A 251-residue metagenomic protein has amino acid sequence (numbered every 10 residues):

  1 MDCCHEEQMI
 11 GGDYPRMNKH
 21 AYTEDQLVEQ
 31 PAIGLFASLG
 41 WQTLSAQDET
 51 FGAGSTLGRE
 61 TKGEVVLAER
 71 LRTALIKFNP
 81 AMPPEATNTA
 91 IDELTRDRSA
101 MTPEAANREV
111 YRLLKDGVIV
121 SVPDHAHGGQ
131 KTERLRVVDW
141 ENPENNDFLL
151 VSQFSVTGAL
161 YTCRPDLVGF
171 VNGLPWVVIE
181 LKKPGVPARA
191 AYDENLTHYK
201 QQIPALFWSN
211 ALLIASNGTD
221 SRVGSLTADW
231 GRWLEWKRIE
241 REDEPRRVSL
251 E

Functional and structural regions predicted by a protein language model:
C3-C4: Cysteine-centered motifs
E7: Extracellular adhesion/carbohydrate-binding repeat motifs centered on closely spaced tryptophans
I10-E251: An alpha-helical interface "stripe"
